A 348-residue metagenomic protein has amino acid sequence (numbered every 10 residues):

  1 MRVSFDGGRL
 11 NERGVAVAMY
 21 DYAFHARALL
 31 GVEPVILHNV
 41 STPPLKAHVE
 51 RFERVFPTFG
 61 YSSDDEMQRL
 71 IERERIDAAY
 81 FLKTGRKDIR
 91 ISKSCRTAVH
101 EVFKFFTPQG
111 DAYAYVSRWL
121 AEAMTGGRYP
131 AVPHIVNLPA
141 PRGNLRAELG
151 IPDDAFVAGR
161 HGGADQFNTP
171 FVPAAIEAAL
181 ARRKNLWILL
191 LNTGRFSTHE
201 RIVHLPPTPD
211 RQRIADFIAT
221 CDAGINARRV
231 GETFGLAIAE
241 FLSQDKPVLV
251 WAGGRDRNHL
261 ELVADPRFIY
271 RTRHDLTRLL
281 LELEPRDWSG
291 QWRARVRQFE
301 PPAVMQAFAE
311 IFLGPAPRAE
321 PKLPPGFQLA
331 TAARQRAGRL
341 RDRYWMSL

Functional and structural regions predicted by a protein language model:
D6-R13, V17-E66: N-terminal strand-loop element at the rim of the active site of nucleotide-sugar-dependent glycosyltransferases
G14, E284-G338: A charged, aromatic-enriched C-terminal amphipathic alpha-helix characteristic of glycosyltransferases across folds
I76, D216-T233, K246: Acidic donor-binding loop of glycosyltransferase active sites
F103-F105, D111-P141: Donor nucleotide-sugar binding/catalytic pocket of nucleotide-sugar-dependent glycosyltransferases
H134-E200, H204, T208-R211: Conserved catalytic-core segment of nucleotide-activated headgroup transferases in glycan assembly
A215, I238-S243, R257-N258: Short alpha-helical segment that forms part of, or immediately flanks, the ligand-binding pocket in carbohydrate-active
P247-A252: Short hydrophobic beta-strand element within catalytic cores of glycosyltransferases and related nucleotide-activated
V263-H274, L280-P285: Conserved acidic donor-binding segment of nucleotide-sugar-dependent glycosyltransferases
